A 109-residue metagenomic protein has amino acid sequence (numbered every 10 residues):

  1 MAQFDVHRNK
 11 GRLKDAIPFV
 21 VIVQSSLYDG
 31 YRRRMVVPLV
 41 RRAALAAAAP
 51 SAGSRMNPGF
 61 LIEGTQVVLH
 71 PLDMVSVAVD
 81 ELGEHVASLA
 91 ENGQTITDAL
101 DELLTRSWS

Functional and structural regions predicted by a protein language model:
M1, H7, A16, I62 (+1 more regions): General secondary-structure edge motif
M1-N9, E84-H85, T95: Short N-terminal helix-initiation segments at or just after the protein's N-terminus
Q3-V6, K10, K14-M56: Compact nucleic-acid interaction/catalytic patches
F60-S109: C-terminal terminal-subdomain/extension
